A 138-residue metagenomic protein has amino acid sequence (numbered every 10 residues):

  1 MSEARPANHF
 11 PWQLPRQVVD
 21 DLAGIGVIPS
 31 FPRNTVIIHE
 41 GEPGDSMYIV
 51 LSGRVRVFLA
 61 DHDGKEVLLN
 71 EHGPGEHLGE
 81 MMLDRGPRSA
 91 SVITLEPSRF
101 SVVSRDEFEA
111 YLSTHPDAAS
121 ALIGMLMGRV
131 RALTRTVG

Functional and structural regions predicted by a protein language model:
M1-G138: Cytosolic regulatory regions built on CNB/CRP/Popeye-like sensor folds
